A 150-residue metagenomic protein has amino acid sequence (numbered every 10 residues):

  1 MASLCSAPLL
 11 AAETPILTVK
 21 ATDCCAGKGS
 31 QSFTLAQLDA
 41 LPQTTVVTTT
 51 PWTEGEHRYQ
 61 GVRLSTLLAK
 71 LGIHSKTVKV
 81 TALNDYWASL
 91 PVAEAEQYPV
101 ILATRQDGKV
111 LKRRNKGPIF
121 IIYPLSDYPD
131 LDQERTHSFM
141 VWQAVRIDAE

Functional and structural regions predicted by a protein language model:
M1-L4: Sec-dependent N-terminal signal peptides
S6-P8: N-terminal signal peptide c-region/cleavage motif recognized by signal peptidases
A11-E150: N-terminal intrinsically disordered, low-complexity segments enriched in P/E/S/T
